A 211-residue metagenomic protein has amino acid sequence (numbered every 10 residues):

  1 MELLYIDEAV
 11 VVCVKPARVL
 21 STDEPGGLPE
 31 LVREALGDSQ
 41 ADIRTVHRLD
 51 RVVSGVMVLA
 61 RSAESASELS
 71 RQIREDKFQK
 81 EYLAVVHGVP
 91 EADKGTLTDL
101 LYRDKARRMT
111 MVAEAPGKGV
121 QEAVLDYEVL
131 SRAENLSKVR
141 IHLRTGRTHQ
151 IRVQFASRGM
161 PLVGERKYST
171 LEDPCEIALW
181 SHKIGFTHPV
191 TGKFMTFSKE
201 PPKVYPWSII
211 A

Functional and structural regions predicted by a protein language model:
M1-V10, P16-T22, R144, T148-A211: Pseudouridine synthases involved in rRNA/tRNA modification
M1-V124, S131-E134, A178, V204-I209: RNA pseudouridine synthases
H87, I141-R144: A structural micro-motif recognizing beta-strand termini and the immediately following turn/loop segments
V129-R132, H188: Short, low-complexity Ser/Thr-rich regulatory SLiMs
E134, V139-H142: Short histidine-centered loop motifs in beta-beta connectors
